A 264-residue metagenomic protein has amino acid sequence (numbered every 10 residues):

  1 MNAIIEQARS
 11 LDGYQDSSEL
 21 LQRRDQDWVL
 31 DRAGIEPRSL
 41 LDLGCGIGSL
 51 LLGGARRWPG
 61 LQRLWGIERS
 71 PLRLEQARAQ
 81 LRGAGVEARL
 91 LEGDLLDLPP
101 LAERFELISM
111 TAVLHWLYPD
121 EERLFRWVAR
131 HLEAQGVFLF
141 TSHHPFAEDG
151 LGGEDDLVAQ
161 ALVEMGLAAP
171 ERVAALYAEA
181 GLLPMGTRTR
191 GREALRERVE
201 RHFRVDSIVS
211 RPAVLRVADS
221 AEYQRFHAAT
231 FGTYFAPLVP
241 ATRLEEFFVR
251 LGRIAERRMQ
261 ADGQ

Functional and structural regions predicted by a protein language model:
M1-P37, S49-G53, R73: Conserved class I S-adenosyl-L-methionine
A3-I4, D206-D262: C-terminal helical/coil "lid" or tail adjacent to the Rossmann-like core of SAM-dependent
A33-G34, W58, L117, L132: A generic alpha-to-beta junction signature in SAM-dependent methyltransferases
L41, I47-D97: Class I SAM-dependent methyltransferase SAM/SAH-binding core
S109: A conserved beta-strand element that flanks and buttresses the S-adenosyl-L-methionine
A112-V113: Short catalytic micro-motifs in class I SAM-dependent methyltransferases
E122-A134: A short glycine-rich, Lys/Arg-flanked "PGG" loop and its adjoining helix->strand segment in the class I
L139-V214: Conserved catalytic/acceptor-binding region of the Class I
